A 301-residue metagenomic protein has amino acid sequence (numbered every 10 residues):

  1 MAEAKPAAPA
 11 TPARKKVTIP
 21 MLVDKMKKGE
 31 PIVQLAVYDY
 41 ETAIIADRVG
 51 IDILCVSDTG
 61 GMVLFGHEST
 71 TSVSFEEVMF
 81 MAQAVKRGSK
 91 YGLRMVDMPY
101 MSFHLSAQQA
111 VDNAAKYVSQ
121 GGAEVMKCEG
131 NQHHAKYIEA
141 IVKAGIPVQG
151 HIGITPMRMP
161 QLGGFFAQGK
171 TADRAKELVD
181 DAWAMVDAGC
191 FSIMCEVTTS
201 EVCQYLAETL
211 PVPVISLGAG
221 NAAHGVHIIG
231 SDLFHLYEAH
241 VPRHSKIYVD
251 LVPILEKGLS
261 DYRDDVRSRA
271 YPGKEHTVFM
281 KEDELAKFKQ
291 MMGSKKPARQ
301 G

Functional and structural regions predicted by a protein language model:
A2-G301: Alpha/beta enzyme core
